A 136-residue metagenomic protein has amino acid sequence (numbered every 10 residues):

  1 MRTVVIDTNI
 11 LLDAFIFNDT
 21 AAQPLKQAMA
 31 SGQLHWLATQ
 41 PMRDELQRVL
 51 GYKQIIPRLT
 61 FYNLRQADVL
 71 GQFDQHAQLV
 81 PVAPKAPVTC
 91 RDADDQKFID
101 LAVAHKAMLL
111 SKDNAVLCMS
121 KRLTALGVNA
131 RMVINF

Functional and structural regions predicted by a protein language model:
M1-A38: Short, well-structured N-terminal submotif of metal-dependent ribonuclease cores
I10-L11, M42, A115-V116: Alpha-helix capping/helix-boundary segments
A14-F15, V49, R58, M119-S120: Residues that scaffold the ATP/ADP-binding catalytic core of kinase and kinase-like folds
N18-A21, L25-K26, G51-Y52, L123-L126: Short, glycine/charged-enriched secondary-structure capping and boundary segments
T20, L37, L64, T89 (+1 more regions): Residues at secondary-structure transition points
L25-K26, L70, F98-I99: Short amphipathic alpha-helical segments and helix-helix/interface helices
A28-K85: PIN-domain endoribonuclease scaffold, especially VapC-family toxins
T89, Q96-I99, V103-L110, N114-F136: Acidic, PIN/NYN-like endoribonuclease modules and their adjacent C-terminal/linker elements
